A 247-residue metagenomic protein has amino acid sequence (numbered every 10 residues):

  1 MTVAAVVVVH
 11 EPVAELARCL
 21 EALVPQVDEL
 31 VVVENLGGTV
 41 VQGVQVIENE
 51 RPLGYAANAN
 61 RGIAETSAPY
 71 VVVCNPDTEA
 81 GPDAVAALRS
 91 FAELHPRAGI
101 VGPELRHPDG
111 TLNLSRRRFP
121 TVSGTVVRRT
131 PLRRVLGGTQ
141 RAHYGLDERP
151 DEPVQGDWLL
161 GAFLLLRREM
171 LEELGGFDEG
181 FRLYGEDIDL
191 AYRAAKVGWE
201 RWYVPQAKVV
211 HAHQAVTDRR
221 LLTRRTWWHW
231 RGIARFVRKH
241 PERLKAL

Functional and structural regions predicted by a protein language model:
P12-Q26: Short, well-formed alpha-helical segments that are part of the catalytic scaffolds of diverse glycosyltransferases
D28-G37, Q45-N49: Short beta-strand/loop segment that forms part of the nucleotide-sugar
N49-T66: Glycine-rich, basic loop-to-helix element that forms the pyrophosphate-binding segment of sugar-nucleotide handling
V71: Short aromatic/hydrophobic "clamp" motif used to bind/position activated sugar donors
E79-S115: Conserved donor NDP-sugar-binding/catalytic core segment of glycosyltransferases
P120-G156: Short, flexible, basic/aromatic active-site loop/helix in glycosyltransferases
R149-D151, D157-G175, G180-K208: A short, conserved alpha-helix in the catalytic core of glycosyltransferases
G185, D189-L247: Active-site-adjacent helix/loop segment of glycosyltransferases that harbors family-specific signature motifs
